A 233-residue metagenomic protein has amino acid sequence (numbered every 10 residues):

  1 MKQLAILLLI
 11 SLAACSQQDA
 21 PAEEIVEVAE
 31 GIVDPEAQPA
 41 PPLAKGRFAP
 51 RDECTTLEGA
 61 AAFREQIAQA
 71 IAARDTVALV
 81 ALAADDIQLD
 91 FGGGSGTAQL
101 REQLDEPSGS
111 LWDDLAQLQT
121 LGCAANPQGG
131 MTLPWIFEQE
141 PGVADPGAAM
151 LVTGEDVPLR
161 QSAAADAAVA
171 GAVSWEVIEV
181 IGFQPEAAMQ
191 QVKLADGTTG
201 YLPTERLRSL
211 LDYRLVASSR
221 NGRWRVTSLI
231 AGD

Functional and structural regions predicted by a protein language model:
M1-A13: Sec-dependent bacterial lipoprotein signal peptides
C15-Q18: Bacterial signal peptide processing site
I25-V26, Q128-P158, A172-S174, G182-E186 (+1 more regions): SH3-family beta-barrel domains
I32-Q69, A81: Short, low-complexity N-terminal intrinsically disordered segments enriched in polar/charged residues
A61-A68, T76, V80-A84, R101 (+2 more regions): Extracytoplasmic/secreted envelope proteins and their assembly/folding machinery, especially bacterial periplasmic
A83-S95: Short, solvent-exposed secondary-structure junction/capping segments
T97-P141: Terminal, intrinsically disordered low-complexity segments enriched in charged/polar and proline residues
V169-S209: SH3/SH3-like beta-barrel superfamily modules
